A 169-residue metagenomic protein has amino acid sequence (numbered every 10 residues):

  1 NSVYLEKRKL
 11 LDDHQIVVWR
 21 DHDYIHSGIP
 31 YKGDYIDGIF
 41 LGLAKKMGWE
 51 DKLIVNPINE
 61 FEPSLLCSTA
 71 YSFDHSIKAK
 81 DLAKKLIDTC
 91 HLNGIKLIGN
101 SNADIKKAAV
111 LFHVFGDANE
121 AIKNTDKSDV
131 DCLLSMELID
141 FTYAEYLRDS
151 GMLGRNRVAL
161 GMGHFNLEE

Functional and structural regions predicted by a protein language model:
N1-E169: Hydrophobic structural segments
